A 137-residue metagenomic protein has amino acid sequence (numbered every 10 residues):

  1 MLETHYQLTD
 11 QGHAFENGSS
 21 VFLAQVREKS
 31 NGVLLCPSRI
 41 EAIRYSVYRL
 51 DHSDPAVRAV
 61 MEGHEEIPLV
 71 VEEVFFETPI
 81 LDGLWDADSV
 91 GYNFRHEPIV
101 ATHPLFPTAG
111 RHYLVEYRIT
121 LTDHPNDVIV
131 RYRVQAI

Functional and structural regions predicted by a protein language model:
M1-I137: Contiguous segments within soluble domain cores/interaction surfaces
